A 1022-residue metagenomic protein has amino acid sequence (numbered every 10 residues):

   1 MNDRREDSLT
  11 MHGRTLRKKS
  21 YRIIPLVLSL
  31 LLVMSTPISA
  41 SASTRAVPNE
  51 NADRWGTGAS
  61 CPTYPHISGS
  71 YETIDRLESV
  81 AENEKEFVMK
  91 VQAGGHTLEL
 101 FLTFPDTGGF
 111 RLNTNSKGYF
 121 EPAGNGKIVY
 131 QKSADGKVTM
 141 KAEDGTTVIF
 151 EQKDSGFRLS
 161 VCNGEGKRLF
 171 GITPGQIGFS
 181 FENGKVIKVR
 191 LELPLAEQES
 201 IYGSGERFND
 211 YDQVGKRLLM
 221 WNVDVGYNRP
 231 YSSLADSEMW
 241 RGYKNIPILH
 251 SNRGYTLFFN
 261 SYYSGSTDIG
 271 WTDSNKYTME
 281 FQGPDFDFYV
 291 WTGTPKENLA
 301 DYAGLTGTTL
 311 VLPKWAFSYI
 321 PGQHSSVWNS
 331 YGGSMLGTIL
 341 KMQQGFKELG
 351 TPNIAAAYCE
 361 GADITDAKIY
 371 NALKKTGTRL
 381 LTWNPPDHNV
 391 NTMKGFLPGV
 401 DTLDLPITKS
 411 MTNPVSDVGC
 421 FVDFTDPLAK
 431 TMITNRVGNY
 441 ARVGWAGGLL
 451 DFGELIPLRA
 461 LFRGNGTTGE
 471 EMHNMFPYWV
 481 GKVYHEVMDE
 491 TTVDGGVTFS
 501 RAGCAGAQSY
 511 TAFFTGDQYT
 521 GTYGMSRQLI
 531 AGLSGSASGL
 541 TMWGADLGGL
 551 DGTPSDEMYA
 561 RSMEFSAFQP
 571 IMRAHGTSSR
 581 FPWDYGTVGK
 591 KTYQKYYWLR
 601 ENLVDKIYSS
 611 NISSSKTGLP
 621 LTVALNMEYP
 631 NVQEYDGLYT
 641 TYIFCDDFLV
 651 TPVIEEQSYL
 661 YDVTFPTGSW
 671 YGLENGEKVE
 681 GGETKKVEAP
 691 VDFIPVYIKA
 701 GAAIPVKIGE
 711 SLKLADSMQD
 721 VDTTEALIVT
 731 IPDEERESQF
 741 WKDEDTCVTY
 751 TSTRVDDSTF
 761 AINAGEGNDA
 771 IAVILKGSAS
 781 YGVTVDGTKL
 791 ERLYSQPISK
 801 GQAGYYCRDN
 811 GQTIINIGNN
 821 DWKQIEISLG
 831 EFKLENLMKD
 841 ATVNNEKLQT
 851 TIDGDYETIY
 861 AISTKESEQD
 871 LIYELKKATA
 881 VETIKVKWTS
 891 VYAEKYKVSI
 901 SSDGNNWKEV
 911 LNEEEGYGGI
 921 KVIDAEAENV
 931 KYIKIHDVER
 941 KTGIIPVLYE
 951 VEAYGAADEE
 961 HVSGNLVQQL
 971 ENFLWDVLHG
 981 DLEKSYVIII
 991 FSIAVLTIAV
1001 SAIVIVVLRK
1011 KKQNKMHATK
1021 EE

Functional and structural regions predicted by a protein language model:
M34-R45, L1008-K1011: Sec-dependent signal peptide cleavage junction
A46-G58, Q92-G94, F101-F104, A123-N125 (+6 more regions): Catalytic and substrate-binding clefts that recognize carbohydrates or anionic sugar/phosphate headgroups
S180, G350-Y593, N626-V632, L638 (+1 more regions): Aromatic- and carboxylate-enriched substrate-binding clefts and catalytic-loop regions of carbohydrate-active enzymes
E486-V487, G495-G496, G503-F513, A531 (+4 more regions): Catalytic core of carbohydrate-active enzymes
G767-A770, S867-E868, K876-T883, V930: Extended extracellular/luminal ectodomain segments enriched in beta-structured repeat modules
F832-K877, K887-Y892, E913, G919 (+3 more regions): Disordered, acidic Ser/Thr/Pro-rich linker "stalks" and the adjacent N-terminal cap of the next globular domain
K865-Q869, S890-A957: Trp- and acidic/polar-enriched beta-sheet ligand-binding modules for extracellular glycan and matrix recognition
A999-E1022: C-terminal membrane-anchoring or membrane-association module
